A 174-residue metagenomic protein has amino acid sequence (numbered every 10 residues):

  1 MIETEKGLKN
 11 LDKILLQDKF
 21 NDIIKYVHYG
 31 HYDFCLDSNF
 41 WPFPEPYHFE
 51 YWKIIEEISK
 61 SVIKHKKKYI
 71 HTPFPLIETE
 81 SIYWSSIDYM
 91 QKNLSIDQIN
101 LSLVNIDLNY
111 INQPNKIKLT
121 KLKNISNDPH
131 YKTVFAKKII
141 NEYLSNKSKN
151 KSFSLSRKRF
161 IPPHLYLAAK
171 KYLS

Functional and structural regions predicted by a protein language model:
M1-S174: Expand to "…catalyze enediolate/carbanion chemistry for C-C bond making/breaking, isomerization, decarboxylation
